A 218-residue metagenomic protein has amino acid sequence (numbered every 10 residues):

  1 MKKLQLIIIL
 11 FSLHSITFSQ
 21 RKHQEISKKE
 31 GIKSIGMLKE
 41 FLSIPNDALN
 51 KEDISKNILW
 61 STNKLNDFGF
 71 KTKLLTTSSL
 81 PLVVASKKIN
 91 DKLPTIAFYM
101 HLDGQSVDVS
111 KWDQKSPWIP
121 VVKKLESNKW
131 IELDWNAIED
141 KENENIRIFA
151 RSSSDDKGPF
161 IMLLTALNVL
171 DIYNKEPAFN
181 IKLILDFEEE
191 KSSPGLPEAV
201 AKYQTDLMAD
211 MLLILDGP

Functional and structural regions predicted by a protein language model:
M1, K92-L93, L207-M208: Short, well-ordered loop/turn elements at secondary-structure boundaries
M1-K22: Bacterial Sec-dependent N-terminal signal peptides
K2-K3, K87, R151, K157: Basic side chains
L6-I7, N50, D156: Intrinsically disordered and other compositionally biased segments
Q20-F149, F160, L170-F179: Acidic/His- and Gly-rich active-site-bordering loop/insert found across diverse amide/peptide-bond hydrolases
R147-P218: Acidic/histidine-rich catalytic neighborhood of metal-dependent amide-processing enzymes
